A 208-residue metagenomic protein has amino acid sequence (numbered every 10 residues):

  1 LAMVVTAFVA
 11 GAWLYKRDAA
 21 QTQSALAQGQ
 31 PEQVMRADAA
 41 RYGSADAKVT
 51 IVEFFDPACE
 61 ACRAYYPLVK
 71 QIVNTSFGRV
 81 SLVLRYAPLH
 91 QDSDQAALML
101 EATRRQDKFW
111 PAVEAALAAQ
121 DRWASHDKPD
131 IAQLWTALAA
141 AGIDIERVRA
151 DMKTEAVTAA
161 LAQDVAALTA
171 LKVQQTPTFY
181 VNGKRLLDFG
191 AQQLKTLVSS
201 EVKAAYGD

Functional and structural regions predicted by a protein language model:
L1-A12, W135-D208: C-terminal cap of thioredoxin/glutaredoxin-like
Y15-P31: Ser/Thr/Pro/Gly-rich low-complexity linker/stalk segments immediately outside membranes or between
G29-Q30, E60, A156-V157: Short, flexible loop segments at the rims of nucleotide/cofactor-binding pockets, characterized by
E32-V49, N74: A short beta-strand-turn-helix
Q33-V34, A64, A160: Short secondary-structure boundary/capping elements
R36-A40, L68-K70, V165-A167: A generic local structural motif
S44, E53, D188: Conserved strand-loop elements at the edges of beta-sheets that form or border functional pockets
A47, V52-A58, R63-A139, T169-Q174 (+1 more regions): Structural alpha/beta surface segment adjacent to cysteine/selenocysteine redox centers across thiol/disulfide enzymes
